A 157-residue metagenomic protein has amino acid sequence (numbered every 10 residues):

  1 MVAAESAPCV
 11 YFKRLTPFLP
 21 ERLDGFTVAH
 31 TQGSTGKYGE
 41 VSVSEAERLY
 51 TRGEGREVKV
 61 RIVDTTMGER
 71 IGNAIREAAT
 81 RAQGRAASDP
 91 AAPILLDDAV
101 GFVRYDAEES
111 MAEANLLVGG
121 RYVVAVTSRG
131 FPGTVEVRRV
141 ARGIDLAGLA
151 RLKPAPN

Functional and structural regions predicted by a protein language model:
M1-A4, C9, P154-N157: Compositionally biased, proline/threonine/alanine/serine-rich low-complexity intrinsically disordered stretches
V2, K13, K37, V124-T127 (+1 more regions): A general structural-boundary detector
A4-M111: Short, solvent-exposed recognition patches
T51, Q83-N157: A short, solvent-exposed beta-edge/loop patch
